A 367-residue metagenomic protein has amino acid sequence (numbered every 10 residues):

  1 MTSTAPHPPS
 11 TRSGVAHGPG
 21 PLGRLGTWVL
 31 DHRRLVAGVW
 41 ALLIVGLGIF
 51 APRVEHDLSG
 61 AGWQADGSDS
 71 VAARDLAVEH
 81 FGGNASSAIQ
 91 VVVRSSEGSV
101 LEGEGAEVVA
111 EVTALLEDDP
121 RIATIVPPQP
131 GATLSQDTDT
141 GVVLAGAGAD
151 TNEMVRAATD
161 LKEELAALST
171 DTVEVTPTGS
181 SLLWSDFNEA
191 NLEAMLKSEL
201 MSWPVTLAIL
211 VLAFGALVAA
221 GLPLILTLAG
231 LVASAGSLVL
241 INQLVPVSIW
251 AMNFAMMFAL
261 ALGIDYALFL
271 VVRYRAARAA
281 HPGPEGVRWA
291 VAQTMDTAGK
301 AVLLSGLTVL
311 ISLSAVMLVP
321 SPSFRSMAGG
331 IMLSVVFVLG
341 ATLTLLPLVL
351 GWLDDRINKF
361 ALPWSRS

Functional and structural regions predicted by a protein language model:
M1-D57, I122, A149-S367: Membrane-embedded transmembrane helical bundles of large multi-pass transporters/channels
G23, A51-Q90, R94-S96, S181: Solvent-exposed, non-transmembrane loop/terminal regulatory segments of multi-pass membrane proteins
V71-A72, G98-G146, E163, D186-E189: Extracytoplasmic
F81, A85, L116-P120, L165 (+1 more regions): Sec/Tat-exported extracytoplasmic proteins
A85-S87, D139-G141, L333: Residues at beta-strand starts and edge strands
A88-V92, V142-G146, E174-T176, F269: Soluble periplasmic/extracytoplasmic beta-strand elements of cell-envelope proteins
V93-E104, A145-E153, T178-L182: Structural beta->alpha junctions
